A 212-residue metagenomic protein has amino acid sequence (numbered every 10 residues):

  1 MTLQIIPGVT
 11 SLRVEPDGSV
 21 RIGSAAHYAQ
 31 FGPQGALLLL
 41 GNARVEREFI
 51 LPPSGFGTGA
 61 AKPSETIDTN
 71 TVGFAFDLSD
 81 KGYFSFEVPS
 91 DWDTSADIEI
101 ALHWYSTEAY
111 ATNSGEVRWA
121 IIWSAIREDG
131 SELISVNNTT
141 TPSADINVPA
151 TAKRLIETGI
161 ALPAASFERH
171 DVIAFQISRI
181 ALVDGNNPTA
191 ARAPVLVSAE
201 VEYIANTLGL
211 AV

Functional and structural regions predicted by a protein language model:
M1-E65: Intrinsic low-complexity, repeat-rich intrinsically disordered segments enriched in small/flexible residues
F76-D91, Y105: Short beta-strands within extracellular/lumenal beta-sheet-rich domains
V88-S90, W104-A111, L182-N186: Short amphipathic, basic-aromatic surface patches that mediate peripheral association with negatively charged
S95-T107, N113, A199: A short beta-strand element within beta-rich, extracytoplasmic domains of secreted/secretory-pathway proteins
G115-G130, A199: Extended low-complexity, serine/threonine- and proline-enriched intrinsically disordered segments
G130-S166: Extracellular carbohydrate recognition and processing domains and analogous Trp-centered ligand-binding platforms
I156-G185: Cysteine-clustered segments with highest specificity for TGF-beta superfamily mature ligands
I180-V212: Proprotein-processing/basic-patch segments
